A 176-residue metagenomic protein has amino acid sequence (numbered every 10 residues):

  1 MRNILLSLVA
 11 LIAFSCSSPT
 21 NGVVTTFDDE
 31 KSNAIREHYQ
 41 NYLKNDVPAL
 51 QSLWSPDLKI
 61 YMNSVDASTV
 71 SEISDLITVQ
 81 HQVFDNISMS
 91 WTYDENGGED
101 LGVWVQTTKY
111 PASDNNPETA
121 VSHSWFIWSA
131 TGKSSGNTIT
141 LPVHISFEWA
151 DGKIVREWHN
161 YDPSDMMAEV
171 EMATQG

Functional and structural regions predicted by a protein language model:
M1-L5: Positively charged n-region of N-terminal signal peptides that target proteins for export
L8: Phosphate/NTP-binding elements of NTP-utilizing enzymes
I12-S15: C-terminal motif of bacterial Sec signal peptides marking the signal peptidase cleavage site
S17-G176: C-terminal and inter-domain tail/linker signature
